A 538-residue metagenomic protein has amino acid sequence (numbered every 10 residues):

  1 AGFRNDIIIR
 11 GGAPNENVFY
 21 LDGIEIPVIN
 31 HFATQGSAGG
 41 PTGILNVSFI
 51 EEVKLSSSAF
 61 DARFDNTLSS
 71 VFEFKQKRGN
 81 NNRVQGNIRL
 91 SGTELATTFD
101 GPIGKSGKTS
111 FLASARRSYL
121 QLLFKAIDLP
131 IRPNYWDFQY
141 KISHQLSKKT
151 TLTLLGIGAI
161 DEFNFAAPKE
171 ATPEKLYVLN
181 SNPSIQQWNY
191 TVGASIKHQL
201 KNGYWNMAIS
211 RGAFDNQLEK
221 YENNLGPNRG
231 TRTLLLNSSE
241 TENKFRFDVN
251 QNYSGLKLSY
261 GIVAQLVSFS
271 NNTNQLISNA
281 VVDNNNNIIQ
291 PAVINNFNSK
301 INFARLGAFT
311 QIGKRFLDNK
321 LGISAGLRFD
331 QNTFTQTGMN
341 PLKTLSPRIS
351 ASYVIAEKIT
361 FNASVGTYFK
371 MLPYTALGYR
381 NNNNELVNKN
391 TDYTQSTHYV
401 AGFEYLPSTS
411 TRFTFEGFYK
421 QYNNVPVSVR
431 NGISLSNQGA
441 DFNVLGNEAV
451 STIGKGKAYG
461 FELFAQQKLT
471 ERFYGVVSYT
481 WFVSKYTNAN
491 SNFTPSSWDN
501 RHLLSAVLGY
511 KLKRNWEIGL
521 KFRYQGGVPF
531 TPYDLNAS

Functional and structural regions predicted by a protein language model:
A1-V28: Extracytoplasmic beta-strand/coil segments of soluble accessory domains associated with Gram-negative outer-membrane
E25-L55, Y140: Short acidic/polar hinge/loop motifs at secondary-structure boundaries that mediate gating or recognition
I29-N30, P168-E174, D215-Q217, S270-L276 (+4 more regions): Surface-exposed extracellular loop regions of Gram-negative outer-membrane beta-barrel proteins, predominantly
T42-N87, A96-T98: A beta-strand signature from Gram-negative outer-membrane beta-barrel systems, especially the internal plug domain
S143-D161, P183-T337, T411-T414, K468 (+2 more regions): Face-selective signature of the C-terminal outer-membrane beta-barrel domain
I157, N250, G255-S259, V263 (+5 more regions): Structural signature of Gram-negative outer-membrane beta-barrels, strongest in the C-terminal barrel of TonB-dependent
T233-S238, E242-R246, N296-F297, I301-F303 (+4 more regions): Outer membrane beta-barrel strand-and-loop segments of large Gram-negative receptors, especially TonB-dependent
F316-L317, Y419-Q421, F442-D534: Gram-negative outer-membrane beta-barrel transporters
